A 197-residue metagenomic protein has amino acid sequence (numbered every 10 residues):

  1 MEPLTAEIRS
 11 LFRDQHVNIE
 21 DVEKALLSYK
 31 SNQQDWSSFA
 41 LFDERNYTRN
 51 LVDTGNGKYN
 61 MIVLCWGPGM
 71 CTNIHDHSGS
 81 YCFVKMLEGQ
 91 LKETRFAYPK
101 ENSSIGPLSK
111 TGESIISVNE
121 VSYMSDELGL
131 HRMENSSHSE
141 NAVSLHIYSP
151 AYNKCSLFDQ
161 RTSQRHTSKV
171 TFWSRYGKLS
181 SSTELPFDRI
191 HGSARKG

Functional and structural regions predicted by a protein language model:
M1-Q34: N-terminal leader/capping segments at the start of a protein or of a new domain
S38, F42-P68: A short glycine-rich, His/Asp/Glu-containing loop-to-beta-strand
V63-H77, D126-L128: Conserved short histidine dyad/triad with adjacent acidic residue
P68, G79-A97: Glycine- and acidic-residue-biased ligand/ion/polar-headgroup-sensing regions
F83, S139-K154: A short hydrophobic beta-strand segment most commonly corresponding to one strand of the jelly-roll/cupin
Y98-G129: Short acidic-glycine-tyrosine-enriched beta hairpin
M133-S136: Asparagine-centered strand-capping/turn motif at beta-strand->loop junctions
S163-G197: Long hydrophobic alpha-helical segments typical of transmembrane helices together with their membrane-interfacial
